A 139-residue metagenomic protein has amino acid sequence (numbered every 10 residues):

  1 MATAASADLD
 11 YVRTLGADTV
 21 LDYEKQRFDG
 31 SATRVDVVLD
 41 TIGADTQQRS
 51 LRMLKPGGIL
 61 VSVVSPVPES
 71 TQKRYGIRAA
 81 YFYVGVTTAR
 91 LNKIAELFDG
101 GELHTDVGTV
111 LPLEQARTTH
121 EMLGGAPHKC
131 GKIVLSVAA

Functional and structural regions predicted by a protein language model:
M1-A139: Terminal helix/beta-alpha structural elements that buttress the NAD(P)+-binding lobe
